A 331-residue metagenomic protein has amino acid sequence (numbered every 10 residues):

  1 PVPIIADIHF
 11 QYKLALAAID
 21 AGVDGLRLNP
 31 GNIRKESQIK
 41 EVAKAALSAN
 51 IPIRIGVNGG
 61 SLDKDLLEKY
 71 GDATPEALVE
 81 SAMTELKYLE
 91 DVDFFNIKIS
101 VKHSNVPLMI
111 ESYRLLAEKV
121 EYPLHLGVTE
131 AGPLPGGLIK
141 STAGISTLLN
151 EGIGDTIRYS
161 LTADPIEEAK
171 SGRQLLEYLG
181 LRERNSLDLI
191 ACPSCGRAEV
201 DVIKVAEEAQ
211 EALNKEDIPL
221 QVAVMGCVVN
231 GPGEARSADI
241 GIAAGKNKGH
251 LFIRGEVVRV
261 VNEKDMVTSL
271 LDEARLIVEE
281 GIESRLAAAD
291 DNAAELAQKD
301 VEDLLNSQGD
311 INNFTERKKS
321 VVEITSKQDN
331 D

Functional and structural regions predicted by a protein language model:
P1, D20-L26, L47-N50, A117-P123 (+3 more regions): Glycine-enriched alpha-helix->loop->beta-strand junction motifs that scaffold or abut catalytic
P1-L89, I97, V106: Active-site beta->alpha loop and helix N-cap motifs at the rims of alpha/beta catalytic domains
P3, Q11, A131, P135 (+4 more regions): Conserved structured catalytic cores and adjacent interaction surfaces of nucleotide-binding/hydrolyzing enzymes
D7, I55, I99, L148 (+4 more regions): Conserved, mostly hydrophobic/aromatic
G22-E36, V128, E151-P165, A244-V257: Glycine-rich phosphate-binding active-site loops on the catalytic face of alpha/beta enzymes
N58, L66-N214, Q221: Catalytic alpha/beta core domains of metabolic enzymes, predominantly
R182, E216-A223, I240-K248, F252-D331: Iron-sulfur (Fe-S) cluster-binding modules
V202-I240, A244-G245: C-terminal accessory/binding modules appended to enzymatic or scaffolding proteins
